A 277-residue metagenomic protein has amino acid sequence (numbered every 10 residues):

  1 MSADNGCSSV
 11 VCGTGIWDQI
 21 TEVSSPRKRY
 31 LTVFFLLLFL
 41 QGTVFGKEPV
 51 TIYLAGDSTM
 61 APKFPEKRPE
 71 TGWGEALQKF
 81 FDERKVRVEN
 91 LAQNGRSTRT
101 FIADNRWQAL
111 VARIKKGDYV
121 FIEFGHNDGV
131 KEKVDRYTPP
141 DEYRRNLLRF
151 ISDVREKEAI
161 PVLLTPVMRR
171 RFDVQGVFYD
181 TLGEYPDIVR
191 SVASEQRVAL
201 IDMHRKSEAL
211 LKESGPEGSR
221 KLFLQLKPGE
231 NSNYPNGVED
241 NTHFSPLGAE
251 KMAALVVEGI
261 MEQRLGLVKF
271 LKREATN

Functional and structural regions predicted by a protein language model:
P26-R29: Positively charged n-region of N-terminal signal peptides that target proteins for export
T32-Q41: Bacterial N-terminal signal peptides
F45-Q93, Q108-K116: Serine-esterase "nucleophile elbow" of acetyl-processing enzymes
K47, N105-E250, A254-T276: Alpha-helical cap/lid subdomain in secreted, periplasmic, or secretory-pathway luminal O-acyl-processing enzymes
P62, T98-R99, V130, F172: Glycine/Thr-rich phosphate-binding loops of Rossmann-like dinucleotide-binding domains
S97-N105: Structural motif
